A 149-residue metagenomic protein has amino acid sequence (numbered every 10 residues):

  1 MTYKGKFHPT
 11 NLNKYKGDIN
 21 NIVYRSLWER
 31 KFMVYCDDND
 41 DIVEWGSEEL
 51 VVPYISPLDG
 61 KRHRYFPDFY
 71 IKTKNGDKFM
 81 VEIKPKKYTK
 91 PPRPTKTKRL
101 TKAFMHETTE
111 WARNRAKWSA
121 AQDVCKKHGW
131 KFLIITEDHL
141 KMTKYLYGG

Functional and structural regions predicted by a protein language model:
M1-G149: Electrostatic, structured charged patches in enzyme active sites and in nucleic-acid/phosphate-binding
